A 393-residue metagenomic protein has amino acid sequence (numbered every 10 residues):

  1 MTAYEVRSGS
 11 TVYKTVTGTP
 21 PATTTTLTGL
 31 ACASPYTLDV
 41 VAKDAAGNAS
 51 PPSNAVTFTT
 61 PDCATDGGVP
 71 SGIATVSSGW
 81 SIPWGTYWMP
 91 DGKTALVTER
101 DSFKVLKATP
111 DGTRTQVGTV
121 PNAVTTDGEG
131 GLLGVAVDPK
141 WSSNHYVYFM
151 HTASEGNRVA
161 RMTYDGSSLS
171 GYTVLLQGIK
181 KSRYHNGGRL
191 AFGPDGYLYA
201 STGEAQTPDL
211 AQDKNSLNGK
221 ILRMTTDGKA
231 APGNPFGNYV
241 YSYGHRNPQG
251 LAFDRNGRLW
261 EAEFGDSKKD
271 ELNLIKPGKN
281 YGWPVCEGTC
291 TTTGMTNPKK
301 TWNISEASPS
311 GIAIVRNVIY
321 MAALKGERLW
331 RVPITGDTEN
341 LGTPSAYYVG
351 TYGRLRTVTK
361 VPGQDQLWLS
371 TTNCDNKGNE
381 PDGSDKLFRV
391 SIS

Functional and structural regions predicted by a protein language model:
T2-A33, A45-A46, P51-P52: Recognizes extended acidic, P/S/T-rich segments that occur within or adjacent to Ig-like beta-sandwich modules
S10-T17, T113-V117, N340-G342: Surface-exposed loop/edge segments in extracytoplasmic proteins
A33-P35, N144: Extracellular Ig-like/FN3 beta-sandwich strand-entry sites
P51-P61: Terminal edge beta-strands and adjacent linker/stalk segments of extracellular immunoglobulin-superfamily beta-sandwich
C63-T207, R258-G265, E306-D337, S345 (+1 more regions): Acidic, Gly/Ser/Thr-rich repeat motifs that build Ca2+-stabilized beta-propeller blades
T115-G128, Y172-N186, M224-Y241, K279-I304 (+1 more regions): Surface-exposed loop and turn segments in beta-propeller and other repeat-based domains that flank or scaffold
R161-L169, L222-A231, I275-W283, E287 (+2 more regions): Short loop/turn segments immediately following beta-strands, especially the blade-tip and inter-blade linker loops
